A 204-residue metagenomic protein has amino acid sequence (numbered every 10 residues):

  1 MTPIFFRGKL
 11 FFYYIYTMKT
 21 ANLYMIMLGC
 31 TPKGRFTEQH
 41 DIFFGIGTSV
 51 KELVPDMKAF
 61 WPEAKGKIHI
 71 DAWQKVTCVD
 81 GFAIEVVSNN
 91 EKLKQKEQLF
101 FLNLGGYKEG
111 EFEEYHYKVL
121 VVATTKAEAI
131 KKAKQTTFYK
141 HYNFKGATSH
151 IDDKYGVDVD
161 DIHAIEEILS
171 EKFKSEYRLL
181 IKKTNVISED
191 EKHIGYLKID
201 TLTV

Functional and structural regions predicted by a protein language model:
I4-T17: Short, Lys/Arg-enriched N-terminal segments with co-localized hydrophobic residues within the first ~10-30 amino acids
M18-P55, A59, L102: The feature marks the first
K19-G29, K33, Q74-F112, Y139-H141 (+1 more regions): A cross-kingdom feature marking charged/low-complexity
Q39-G47, E114-T124: A short, exposed loop/beta-hairpin motif centered on an aromatic-Gly-Thr core
V50-P62, K126-F138: A short, charged, amphipathic alpha-helix used as a generic interaction element across diverse proteins
P55-H69, I194-D200: Short, charge-rich amphipathic segments
F60-I70, T137-T148: Short arginine-rich
